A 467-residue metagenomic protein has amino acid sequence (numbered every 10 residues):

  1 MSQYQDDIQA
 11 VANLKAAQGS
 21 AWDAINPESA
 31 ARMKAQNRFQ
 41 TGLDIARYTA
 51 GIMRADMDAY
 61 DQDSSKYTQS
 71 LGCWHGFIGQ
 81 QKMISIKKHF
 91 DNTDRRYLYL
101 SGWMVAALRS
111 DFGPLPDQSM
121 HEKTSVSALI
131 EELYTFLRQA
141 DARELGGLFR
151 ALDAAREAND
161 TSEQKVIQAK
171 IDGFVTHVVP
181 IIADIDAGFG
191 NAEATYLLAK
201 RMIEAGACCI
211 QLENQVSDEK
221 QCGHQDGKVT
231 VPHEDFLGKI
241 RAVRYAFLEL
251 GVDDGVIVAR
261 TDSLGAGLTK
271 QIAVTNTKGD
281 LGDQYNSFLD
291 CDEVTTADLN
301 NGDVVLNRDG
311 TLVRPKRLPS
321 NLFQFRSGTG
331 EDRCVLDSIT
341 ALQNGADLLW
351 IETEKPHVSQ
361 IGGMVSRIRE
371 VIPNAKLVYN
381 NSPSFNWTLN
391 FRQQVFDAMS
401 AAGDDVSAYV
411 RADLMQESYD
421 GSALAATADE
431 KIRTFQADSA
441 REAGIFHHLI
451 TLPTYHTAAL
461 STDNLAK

Functional and structural regions predicted by a protein language model:
S2-A443, L449: Alpha/beta enzyme core
T388, H456-T457: A SIS-like phosphosugar-recognition module
T434, A459-K467: ATP-dependent carboxylate/acyl-activation modules
I450-T454: Short acidic/histidine-rich active-site segments
